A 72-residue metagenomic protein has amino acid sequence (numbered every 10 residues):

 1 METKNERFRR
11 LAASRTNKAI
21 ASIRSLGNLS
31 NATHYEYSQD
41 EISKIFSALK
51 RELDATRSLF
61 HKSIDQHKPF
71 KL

Functional and structural regions predicted by a protein language model:
E2-L72: N-terminal intrinsically disordered, cationic/polar leader segments that include organellar targeting peptides
